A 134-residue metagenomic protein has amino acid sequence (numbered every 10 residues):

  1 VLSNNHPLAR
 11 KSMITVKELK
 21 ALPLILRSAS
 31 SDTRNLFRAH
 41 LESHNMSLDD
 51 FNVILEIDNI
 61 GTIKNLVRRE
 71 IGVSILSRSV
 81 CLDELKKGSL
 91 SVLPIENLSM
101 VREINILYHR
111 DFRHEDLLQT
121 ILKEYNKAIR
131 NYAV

Functional and structural regions predicted by a protein language model:
V1, P7, P23, V73 (+2 more regions): Residues embedded in well-ordered beta-strands
V1-S3, S12-K20, G88, I95-E103: Short Pro/Gly-enriched coil loops immediately N-terminal to beta-strands
L2-S3, R27-S28, L76: Thr-Gly-centered strand-to-loop micro-motif
N5-V16, D111-L117: Short helix-loop capping/hinge motifs at secondary-structure junctions, enriched in acidic/polar residues
L8-A9, P23-N45, E115-D116, Y132-A133: Secondary-structure junction motif
K17, K64-N65, Q119: Alpha-helical segments flanking ligand/cofactor-binding loops in enzyme cores
T33, R38-L90: Hydrophobic hinge/microswitch elements
S91-V134: A late-sequence structural motif
